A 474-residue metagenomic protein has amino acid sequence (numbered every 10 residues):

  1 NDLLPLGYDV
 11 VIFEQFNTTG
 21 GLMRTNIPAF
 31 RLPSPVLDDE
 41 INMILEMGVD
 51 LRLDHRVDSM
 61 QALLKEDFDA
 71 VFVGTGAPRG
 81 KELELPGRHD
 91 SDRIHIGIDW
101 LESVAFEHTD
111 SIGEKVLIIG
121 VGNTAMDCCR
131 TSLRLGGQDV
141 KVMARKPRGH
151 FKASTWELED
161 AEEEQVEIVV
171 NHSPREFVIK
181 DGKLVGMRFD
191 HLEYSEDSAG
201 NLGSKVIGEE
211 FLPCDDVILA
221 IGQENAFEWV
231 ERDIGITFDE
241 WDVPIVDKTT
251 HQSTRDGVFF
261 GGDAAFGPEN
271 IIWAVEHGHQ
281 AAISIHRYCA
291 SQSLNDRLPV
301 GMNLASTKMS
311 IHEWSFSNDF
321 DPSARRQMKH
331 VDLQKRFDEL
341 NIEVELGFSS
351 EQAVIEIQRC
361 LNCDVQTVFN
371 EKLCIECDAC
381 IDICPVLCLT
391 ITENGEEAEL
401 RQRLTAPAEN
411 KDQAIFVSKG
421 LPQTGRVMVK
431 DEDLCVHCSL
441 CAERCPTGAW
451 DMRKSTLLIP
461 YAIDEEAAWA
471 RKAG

Functional and structural regions predicted by a protein language model:
N1-R56, K81-E84, D127-D181, D239 (+2 more regions): Beta1-alpha1 glycine-rich phosphate/pyrophosphate-binding loop at the start of Rossmann-like nucleotide-binding domains
P5, V11, Q15-T18, V49 (+5 more regions): Iron-sulfur cluster-binding cysteine motifs and their immediate structural context in ferredoxin-like electron-transfer
L6, D39-R56, G80-L135, F238-T249 (+2 more regions): Glycine-rich dinucleotide-binding loop and its adjacent helix/turn
D38-L85, E176-R188, E193-E196, D216-I218 (+1 more regions): Feature captures the FAD/FMN-dependent oxidoreductase FAD-binding
D92-E114, D197-P268: FAD-site-proximal beta/loop scaffold in flavoenzymes
G120-G122, D263, C438: Glycine-rich Rossmann-fold phosphate-binding loop(s) that bind the pyrophosphate of adenine dinucleotide cofactors
C128, A264-C289: A conserved FAD-binding loop/helix module that cradles the flavin
D160-E163, S173-V185, E193-S195, A290-R359 (+1 more regions): Mid-to-C-terminal Rossmann-like scaffold of FAD/NAD(P)H-dependent oxidoreductases
